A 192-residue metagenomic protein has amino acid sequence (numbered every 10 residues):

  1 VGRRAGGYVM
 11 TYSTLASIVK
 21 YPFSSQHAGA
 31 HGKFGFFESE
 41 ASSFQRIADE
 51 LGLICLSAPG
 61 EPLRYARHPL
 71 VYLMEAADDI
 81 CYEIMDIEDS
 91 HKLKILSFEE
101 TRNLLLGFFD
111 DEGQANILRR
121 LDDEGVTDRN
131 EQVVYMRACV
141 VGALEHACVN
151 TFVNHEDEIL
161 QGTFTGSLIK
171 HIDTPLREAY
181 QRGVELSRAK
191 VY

Functional and structural regions predicted by a protein language model:
V1-M136, E145: Sequence-structural signature of the catalytic-core scaffold of metal-dependent phosphohydrolases that act on
G113-Y192: C-terminal subdomains that position terminal phosphate/3'-OH groups for nucleotidyl transfer/ligation, primarily on
